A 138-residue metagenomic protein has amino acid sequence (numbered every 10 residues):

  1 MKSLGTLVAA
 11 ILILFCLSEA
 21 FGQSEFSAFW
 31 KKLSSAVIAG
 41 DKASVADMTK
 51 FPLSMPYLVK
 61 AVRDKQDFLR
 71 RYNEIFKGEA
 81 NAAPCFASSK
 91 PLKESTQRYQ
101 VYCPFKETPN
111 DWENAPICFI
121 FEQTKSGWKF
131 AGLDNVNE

Functional and structural regions predicted by a protein language model:
M1-V8: Bacterial N-terminal signal peptides that target proteins for export
V8-C16: Bacterial N-terminal signal peptides
L17-A39: Short, low-complexity N-terminal intrinsically disordered segments enriched in polar/charged residues
A39-K42, T124: A short, structured loop/turn motif at beta-sheet edges
D41-P52: Short, well-ordered alpha-helical segments enriched in acidic and aromatic residues
S54-A61: A short gly/proline-enriched turn/hairpin at secondary-structure junctions
R63-I117: Surface-exposed, charged secondary-structure patches
D111-E138: Short beta-strand edge/turn micro-motifs at domain boundaries
